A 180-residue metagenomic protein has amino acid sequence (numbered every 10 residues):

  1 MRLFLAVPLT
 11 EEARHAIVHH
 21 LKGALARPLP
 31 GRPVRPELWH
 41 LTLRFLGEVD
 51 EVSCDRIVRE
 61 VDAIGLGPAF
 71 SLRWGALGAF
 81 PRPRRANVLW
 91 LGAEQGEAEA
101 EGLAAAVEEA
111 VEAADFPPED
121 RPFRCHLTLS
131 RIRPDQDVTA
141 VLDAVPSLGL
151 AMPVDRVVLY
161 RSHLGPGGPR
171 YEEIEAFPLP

Functional and structural regions predicted by a protein language model:
M1-P180: Histidine-dependent nucleotide/RNA phosphoesterase domain, centered on the 2H-phosphoesterase fold with its duplicated
